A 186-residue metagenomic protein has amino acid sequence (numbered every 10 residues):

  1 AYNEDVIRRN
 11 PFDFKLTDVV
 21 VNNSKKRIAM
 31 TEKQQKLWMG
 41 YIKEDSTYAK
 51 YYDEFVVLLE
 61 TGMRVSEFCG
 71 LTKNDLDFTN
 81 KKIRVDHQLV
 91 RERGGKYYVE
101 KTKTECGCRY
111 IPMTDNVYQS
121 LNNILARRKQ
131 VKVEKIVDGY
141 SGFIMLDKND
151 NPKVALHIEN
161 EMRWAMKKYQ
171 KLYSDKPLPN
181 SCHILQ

Functional and structural regions predicted by a protein language model:
I7-L71, T79, C108, V137-Y140: Basic, Lys/Arg- and aromatic-enriched nucleic-acid-binding interface segment
L16, T31, M39, D86 (+3 more regions): Residue-level detector of conserved, well-ordered beta-strand and adjacent loop positions that form binding/recognition
L16-T17, G70-K129, I136: Conserved tyrosine-mediated DNA breakage-rejoining catalytic core shared by Y-recombinases
V19-N22, E100-T104, S141-L146, L172-Y173: Short glycine/proline-rich turn/loop motifs
V21, A29, Q88-L89, Q186: Catalytic-site neighborhood detector that most strongly recognizes the C-terminal catalytic loop/helix of tyrosine
G40-A49, T61, I111, R127-F143 (+2 more regions): Short, basic (Lys/Arg/His-rich) helix/loop patches that form interaction surfaces in the mid-to-C-terminal regions
